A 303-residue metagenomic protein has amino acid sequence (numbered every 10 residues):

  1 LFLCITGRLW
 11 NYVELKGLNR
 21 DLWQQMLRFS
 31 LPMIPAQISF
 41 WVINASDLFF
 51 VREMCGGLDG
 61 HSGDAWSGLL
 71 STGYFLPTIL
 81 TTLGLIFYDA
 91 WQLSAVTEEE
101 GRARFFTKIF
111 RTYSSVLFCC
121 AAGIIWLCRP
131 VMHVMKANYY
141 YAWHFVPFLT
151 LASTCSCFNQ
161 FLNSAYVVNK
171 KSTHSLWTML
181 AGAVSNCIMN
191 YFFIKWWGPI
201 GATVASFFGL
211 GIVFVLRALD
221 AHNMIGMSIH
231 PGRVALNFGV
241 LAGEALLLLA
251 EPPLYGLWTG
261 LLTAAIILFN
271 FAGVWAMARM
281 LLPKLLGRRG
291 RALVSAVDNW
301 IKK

Functional and structural regions predicted by a protein language model:
L1, G60-G63, T173, L180-V215 (+1 more regions): Membrane-interface helix-loop junctions in multi-pass transport and translocation proteins
L1-N44, S94-R104, M224-L236, M280-R288: Interhelical loop/hinge segments that connect adjacent transmembrane helices in multipass membrane
P32, F49, W66-G84, R111-T112 (+2 more regions): Alpha-helical transmembrane segments of polytopic membrane transporters and translocases
I38-I79, R129-N138, W196: Helix-terminus/linker motif at the lipid-water interface of multi-pass membrane proteins
L58-D64, I124-T154, Q160, I200: Interfacial segments at transmembrane-helix termini and the short loops linking adjacent helices
G73, P77-A103, T107-Y113, N163-V168: Helix-loop junctions and terminal segments of transmembrane helices in multi-pass membrane transport/translocation
V96-T97, T150-A181, A221-M227: Membrane-interface junctions at transmembrane-helix termini in multi-pass inner-membrane proteins
L249-K303: Membrane-proximal transmembrane or re-entrant/amphipathic helices at the cytosolic face
